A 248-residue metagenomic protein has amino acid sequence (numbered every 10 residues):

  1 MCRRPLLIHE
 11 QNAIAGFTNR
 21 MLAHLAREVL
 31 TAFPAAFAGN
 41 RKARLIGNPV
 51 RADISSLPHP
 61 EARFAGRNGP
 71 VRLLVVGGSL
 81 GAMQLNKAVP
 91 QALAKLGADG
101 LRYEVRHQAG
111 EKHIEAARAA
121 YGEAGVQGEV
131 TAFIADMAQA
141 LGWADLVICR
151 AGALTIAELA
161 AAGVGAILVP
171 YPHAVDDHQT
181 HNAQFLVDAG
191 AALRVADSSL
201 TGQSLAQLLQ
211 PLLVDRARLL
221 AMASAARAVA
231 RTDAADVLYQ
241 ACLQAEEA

Functional and structural regions predicted by a protein language model:
M1-P60: Active-site-proximal region of nucleotide-activated glycan assembly enzymes, centered on histidine/acidic-rich loops
R4-P5, D145-L146, G163-Y171, A191: Structural loop-to-beta junction motif characteristic of Rossmann-like glycosyltransferase folds
A23, L141, L159-A160, I167 (+1 more regions): Short alpha-helix at the nucleotide-sugar/activated-sugar donor binding site of glycosyltransferases and closely
H59-V147, T180-Q184, V195-L205: Donor-nucleotide binding loops and adjacent catalytic segments primarily of GT-B fold Leloir glycosyltransferases
G142-A157, V164-G165, Q210: Acidic donor-binding loop of glycosyltransferase active sites
A166, A183-S198, Q210-P211: A short acidic/histidine/glycine-rich donor-binding loop in glycosyltransferase catalytic cores
R218-T232: A short, well-ordered alpha-helix in the C-terminal region of glycosyltransferases
R231-A248: C-terminal alpha-helical cap of glycosyltransferases
